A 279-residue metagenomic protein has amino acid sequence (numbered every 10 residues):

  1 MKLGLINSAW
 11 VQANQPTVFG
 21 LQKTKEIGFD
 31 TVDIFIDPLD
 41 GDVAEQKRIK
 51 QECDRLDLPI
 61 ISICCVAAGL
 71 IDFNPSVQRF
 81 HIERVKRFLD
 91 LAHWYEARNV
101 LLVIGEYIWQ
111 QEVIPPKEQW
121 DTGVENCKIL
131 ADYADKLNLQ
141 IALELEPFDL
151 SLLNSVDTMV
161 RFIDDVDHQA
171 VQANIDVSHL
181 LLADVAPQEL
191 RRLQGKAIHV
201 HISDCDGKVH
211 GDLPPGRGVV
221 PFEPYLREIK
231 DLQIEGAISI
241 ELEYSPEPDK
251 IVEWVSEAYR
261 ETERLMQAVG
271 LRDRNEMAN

Functional and structural regions predicted by a protein language model:
M1-I27, L153-Q172, S178-N279: Histidine-acidic metal/acid-base catalytic patches
S8-W10, F35-L39, C65-A68, G105-Y107 (+5 more regions): Active-site beta-loop-alpha junctions enriched in small/polar residues
V11, R55, I71-Q172, L182 (+3 more regions): Active-site acidic/histidine proton-transfer and metal-coordination neighborhood in alpha/beta enzyme cores
L21-E26, V43-S62, R87-E96, K128-K136 (+3 more regions): Acidic (Asp/Glu)-rich catalytic clusters
K23, I27-V43, C64-A67: N-terminal substrate-binding region of glycoside hydrolase catalytic domains
D33, S62, L101, A142 (+3 more regions): Conserved beta-strand positions in the central sheet of alpha/beta enzyme cores
D33-D54, I104-I114, H210: Glycine-rich, proline-tolerant flexible connector loops at the mouths of alpha/beta enzymes
D42-R48, Q78-F80, D249-K250: Metal-dependent catalytic neighborhoods of phosphoester/phosphodiester hydrolases
